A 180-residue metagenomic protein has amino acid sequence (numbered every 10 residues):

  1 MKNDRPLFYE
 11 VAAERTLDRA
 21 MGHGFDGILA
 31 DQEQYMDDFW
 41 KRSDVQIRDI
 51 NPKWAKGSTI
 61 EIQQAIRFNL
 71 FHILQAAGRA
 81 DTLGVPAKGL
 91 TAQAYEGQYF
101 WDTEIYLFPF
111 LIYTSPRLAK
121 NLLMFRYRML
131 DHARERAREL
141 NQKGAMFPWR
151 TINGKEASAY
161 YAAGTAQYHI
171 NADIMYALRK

Functional and structural regions predicted by a protein language model:
M1-A94: Acidic/polar, glycine-enriched structural segments that form the non-catalytic walls/loops of the carbohydrate-binding
E96-K180: Aromatic-rich carbohydrate-recognition surfaces in CAZymes
